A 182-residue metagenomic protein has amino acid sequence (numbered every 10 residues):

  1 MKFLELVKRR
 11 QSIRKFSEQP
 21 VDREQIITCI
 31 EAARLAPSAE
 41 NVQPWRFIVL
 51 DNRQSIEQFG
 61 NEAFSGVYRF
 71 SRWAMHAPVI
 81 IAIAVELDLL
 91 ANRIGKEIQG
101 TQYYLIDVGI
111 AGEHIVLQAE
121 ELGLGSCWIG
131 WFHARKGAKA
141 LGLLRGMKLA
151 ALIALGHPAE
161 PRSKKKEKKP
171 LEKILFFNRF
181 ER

Functional and structural regions predicted by a protein language model:
F3-I13, L89, A151-R182: C-terminal helix-cap and adjacent tail motif
I13-T28: A short N-terminal beta-strand-loop micro-motif at the entrance of redox/enzyme domains
E31-L35, S65-Y68: Glycine-rich, charged/polar anion/phosphate-binding loops that engage phosphate groups from diverse ligands
A33-R34, I81, K96-A140: Small-aliphatic-rich amphipathic alpha-helix that forms the alpha element of a beta-alpha
N41-A111: Glycine/small-residue-rich phosphate/adenosyl-binding loop
V67-A77, L143-K164: A glycine-rich helix N-cap at a beta->alpha junction
V85, W131, H157: Short secondary-structure boundary segments
